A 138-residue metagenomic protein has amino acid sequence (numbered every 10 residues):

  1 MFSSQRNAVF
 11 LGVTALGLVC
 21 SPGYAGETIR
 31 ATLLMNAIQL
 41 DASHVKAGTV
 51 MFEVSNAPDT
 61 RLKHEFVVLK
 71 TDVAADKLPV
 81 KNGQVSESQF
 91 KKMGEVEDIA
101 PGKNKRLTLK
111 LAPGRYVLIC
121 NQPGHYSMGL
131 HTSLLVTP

Functional and structural regions predicted by a protein language model:
M1-G12: Bacterial N-terminal signal peptides that target proteins for export
S21-A25: Sec/Tat signal peptide C-region and signal peptidase I cleavage site
G26, R61-K63, S127-H131: Short edge beta-strand segments in beta-sheet-rich domains
G26-T49: N-terminal edge beta-strand
D41-L62, F66-V68, K105-I119: Beta-strand cores of secreted/periplasmic/IMS beta-sandwich domains, seen most often in copper-related folds
E53, E97-P138: Extracellular/periplasmic metallocenter environments
L69-A75, V136-P138: Short edge-strand/loop segments of extracellular domains
A74-L111: Extracytoplasmic beta-sandwich strand-turn segments characteristic of Greek-key/jelly-roll folds
